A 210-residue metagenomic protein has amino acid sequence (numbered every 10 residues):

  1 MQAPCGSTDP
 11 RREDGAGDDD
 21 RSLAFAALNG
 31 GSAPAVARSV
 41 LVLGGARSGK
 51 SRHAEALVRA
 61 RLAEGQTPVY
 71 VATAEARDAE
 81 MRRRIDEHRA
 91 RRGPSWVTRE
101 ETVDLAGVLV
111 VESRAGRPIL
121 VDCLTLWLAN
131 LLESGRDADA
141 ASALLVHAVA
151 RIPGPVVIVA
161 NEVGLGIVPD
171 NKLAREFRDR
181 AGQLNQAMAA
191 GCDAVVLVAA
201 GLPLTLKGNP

Functional and structural regions predicted by a protein language model:
S32-A37: Phosphate-binding P-loop
V40-V111: Conserved P-loop
L41, Y70-A72, V121, I158 (+1 more regions): Structural beta-sheet core signal
Q66-V69, R117, P155, A194: Residues at the starts of beta-strands that form the adenosine-phosphate
R91-A140: Helix-adjacent hinge/juxtasegments
V103, L126-P210: Replace "adjacent to P-loop NTPase cores in ATP/GTP-dependent enzymes" with "adjacent to NTP-binding cores
